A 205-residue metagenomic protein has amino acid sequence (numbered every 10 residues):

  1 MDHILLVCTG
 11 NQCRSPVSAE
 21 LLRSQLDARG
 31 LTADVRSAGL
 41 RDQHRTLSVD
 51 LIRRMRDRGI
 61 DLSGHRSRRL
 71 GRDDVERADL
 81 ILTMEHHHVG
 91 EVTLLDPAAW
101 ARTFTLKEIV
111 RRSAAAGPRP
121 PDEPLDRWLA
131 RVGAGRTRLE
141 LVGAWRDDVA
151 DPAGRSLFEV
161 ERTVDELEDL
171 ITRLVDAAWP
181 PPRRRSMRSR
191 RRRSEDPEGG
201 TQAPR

Functional and structural regions predicted by a protein language model:
M1-R205: Short polar/charged helix/loop
